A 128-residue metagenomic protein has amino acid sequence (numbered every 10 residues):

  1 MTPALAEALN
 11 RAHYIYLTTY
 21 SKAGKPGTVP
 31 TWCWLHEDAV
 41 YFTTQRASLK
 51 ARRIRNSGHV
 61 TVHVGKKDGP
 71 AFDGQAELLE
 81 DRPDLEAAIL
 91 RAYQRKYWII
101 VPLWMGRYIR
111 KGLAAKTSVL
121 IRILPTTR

Functional and structural regions predicted by a protein language model:
M1-I15: Extreme N-terminal tail/first-helix region
M1-L5, K22-K25, C33-A39, L79-L85 (+1 more regions): A broad, low-specificity signal for short, low-complexity segments enriched in glycine/proline and polar/charged
A4, T19-G24, W104-K111: Short helix-to-loop capping/linker segments positioned immediately adjacent to catalytic or ligand/cofactor-binding
A12-R46, I54, V60-V64, A71-Q75: Short beta-strand segments
A47-T127: Short, structured beta-strand-loop surface elements
